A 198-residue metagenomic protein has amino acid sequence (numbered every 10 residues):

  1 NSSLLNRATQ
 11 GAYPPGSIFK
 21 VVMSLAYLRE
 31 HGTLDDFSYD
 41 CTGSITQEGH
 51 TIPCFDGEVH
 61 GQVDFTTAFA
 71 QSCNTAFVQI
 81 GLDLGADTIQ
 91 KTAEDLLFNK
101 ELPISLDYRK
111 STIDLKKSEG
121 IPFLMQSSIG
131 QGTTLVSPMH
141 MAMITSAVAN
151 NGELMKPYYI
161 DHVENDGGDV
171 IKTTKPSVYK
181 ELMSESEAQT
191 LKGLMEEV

Functional and structural regions predicted by a protein language model:
N1-S17, V22-V198: Beta-lactam-recognizing serine transpeptidase/beta-lactamase-like catalytic domain environment
